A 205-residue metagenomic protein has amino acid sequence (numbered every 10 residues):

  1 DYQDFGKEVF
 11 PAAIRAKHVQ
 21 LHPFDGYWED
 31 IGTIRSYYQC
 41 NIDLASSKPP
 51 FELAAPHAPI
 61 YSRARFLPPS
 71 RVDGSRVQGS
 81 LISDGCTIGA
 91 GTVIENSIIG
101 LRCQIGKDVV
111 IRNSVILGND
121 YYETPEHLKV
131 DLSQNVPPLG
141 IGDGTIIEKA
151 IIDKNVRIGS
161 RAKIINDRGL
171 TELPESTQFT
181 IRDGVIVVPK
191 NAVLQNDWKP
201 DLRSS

Functional and structural regions predicted by a protein language model:
D1-S205: Left-handed beta-helix
